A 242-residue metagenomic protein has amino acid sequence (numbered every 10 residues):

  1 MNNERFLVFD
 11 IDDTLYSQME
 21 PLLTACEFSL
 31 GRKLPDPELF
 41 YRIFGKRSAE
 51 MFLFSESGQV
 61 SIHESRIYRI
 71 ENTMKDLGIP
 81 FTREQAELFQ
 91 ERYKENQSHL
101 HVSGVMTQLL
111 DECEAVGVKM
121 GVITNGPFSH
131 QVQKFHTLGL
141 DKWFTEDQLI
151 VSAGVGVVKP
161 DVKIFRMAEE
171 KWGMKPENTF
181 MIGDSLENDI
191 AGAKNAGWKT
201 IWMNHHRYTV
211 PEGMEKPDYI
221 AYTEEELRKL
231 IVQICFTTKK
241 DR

Functional and structural regions predicted by a protein language model:
M1-L7, P35, D111, I123-R242: Asp-based, Mg2+/Mn2+-dependent phosphohydrolase catalytic module
N2-G104, A115: N-terminal helical cap/lid subdomain that shapes the substrate entry/recognition surface in HAD-like hydrolases
E20-T24, G104-Q108, Q133, V162-K163: Generic recognition of short, well-ordered alpha-helical segments
R66-R69, L109, I164: Internal, well-ordered alpha-helical segments in soluble enzyme and binding-protein domains
